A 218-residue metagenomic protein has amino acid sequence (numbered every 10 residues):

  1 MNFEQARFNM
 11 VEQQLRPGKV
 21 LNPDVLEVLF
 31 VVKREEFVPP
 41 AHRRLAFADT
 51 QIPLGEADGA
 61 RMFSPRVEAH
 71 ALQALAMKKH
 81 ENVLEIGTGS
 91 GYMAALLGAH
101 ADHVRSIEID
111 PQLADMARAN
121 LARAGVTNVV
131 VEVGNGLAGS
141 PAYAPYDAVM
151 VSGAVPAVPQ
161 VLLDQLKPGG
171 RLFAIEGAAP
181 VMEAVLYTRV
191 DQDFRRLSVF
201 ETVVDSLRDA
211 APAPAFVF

Functional and structural regions predicted by a protein language model:
M1-L84, Y92-A95, H100, L113-T127 (+1 more regions): Class I SAM-dependent transferase core
L72, A76-R195: Conserved nucleotide-cofactor-binding alpha/beta core module
